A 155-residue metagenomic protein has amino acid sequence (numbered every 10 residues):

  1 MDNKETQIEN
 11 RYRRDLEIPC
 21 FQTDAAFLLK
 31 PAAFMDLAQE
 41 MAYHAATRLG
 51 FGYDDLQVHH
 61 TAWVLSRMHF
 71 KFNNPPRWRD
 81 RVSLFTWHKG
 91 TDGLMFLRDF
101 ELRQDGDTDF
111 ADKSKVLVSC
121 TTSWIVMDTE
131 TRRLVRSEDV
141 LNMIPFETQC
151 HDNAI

Functional and structural regions predicted by a protein language model:
D2-L65, S119-T121, I125-I155: Hot-dog-fold acyl-thioester-processing enzymes
A26, D80, L94-F96, F110 (+1 more regions): Short acidic, gly/pro-rich beta-turn/loop elements at beta-sheet edges and active-site/ligand-binding grooves
H69-D107: Hydrophobic beta-sheet segments that form the core/acyl-binding groove of ACP/CoA-dependent acyl-chain-processing
V82, V116-V118: Glycine-rich acetyl-CoA-binding "A-motif" of GNAT/NAT acetyltransferases
G106-K115: Short, solvent-exposed loop/turn segments that connect beta-strands within catalytic domains and beta-strand-rich
